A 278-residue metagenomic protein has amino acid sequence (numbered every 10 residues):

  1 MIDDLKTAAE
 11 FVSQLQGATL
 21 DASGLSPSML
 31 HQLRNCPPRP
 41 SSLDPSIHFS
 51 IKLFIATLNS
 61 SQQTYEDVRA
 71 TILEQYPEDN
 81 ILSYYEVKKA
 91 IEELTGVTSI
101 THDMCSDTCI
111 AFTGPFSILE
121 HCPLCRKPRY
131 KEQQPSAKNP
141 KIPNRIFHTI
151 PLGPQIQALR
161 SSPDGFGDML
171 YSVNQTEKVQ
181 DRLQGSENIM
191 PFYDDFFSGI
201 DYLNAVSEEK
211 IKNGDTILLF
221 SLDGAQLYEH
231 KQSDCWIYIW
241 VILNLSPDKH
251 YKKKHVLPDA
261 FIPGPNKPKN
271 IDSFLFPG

Functional and structural regions predicted by a protein language model:
M1-G278: Long, charged/polar, flexible scaffold/linker tracts and peripheral helical/loop segments that provide non-catalytic
